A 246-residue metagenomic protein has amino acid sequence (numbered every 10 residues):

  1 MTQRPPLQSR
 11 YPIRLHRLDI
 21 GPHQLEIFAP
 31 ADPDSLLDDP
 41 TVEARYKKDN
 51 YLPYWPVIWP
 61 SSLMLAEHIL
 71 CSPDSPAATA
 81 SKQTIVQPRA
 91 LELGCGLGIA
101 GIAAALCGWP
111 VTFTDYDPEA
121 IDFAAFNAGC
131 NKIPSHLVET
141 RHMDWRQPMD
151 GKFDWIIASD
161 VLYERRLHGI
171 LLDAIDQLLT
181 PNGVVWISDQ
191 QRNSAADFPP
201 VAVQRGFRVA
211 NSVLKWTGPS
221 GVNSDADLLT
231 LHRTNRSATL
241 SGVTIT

Functional and structural regions predicted by a protein language model:
M1-T246: S-adenosylmethionine-dependent methyltransferases
